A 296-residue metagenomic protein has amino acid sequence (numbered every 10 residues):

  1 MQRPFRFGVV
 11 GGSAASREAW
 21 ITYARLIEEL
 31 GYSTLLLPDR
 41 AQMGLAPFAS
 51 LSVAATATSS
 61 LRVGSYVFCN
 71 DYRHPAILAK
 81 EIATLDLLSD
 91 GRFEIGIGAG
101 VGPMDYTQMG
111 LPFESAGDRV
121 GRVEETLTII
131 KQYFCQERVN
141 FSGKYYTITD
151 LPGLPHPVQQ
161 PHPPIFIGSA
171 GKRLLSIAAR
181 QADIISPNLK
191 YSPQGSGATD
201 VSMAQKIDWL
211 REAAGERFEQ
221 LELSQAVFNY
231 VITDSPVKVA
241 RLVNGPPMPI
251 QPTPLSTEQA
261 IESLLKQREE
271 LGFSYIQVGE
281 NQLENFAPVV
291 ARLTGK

Functional and structural regions predicted by a protein language model:
M1-K296: Active-site-adjacent structural elements that line small-molecule/cofactor binding pockets in enzymes
